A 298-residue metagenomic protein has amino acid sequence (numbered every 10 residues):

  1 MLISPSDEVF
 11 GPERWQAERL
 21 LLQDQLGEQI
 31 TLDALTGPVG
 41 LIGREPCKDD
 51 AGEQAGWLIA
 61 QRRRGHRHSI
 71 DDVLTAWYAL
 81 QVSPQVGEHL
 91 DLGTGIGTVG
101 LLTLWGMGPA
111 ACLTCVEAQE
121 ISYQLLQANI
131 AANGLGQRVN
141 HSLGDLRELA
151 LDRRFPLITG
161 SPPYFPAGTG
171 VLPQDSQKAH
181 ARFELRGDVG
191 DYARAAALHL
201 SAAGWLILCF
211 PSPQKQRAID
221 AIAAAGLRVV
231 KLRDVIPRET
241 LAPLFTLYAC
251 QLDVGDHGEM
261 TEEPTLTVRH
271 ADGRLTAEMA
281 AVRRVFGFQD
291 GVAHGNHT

Functional and structural regions predicted by a protein language model:
I3-P5, G11, Q16-A17, L22 (+2 more regions): SAM/dcSAM-binding transferase cores
Q23-E28, D33-E88, T94-G106, T261-T267: SAM-dependent Rossmann-like transferase core, predominantly class I methyltransferases with a strong bias toward
L58, C112, R138-N140, R228-K231: Conserved beta-strand segments of alpha/beta enzyme cores
Q61, S142-G144, F210, R233-D234: Short loop/edge segments at beta-strand edges and connector loops that shape dinucleotide/nucleotide cofactor-binding
T75, S161, Y192, C250: Residue-level signal for inorganic ion chemistry
W77-G160, P166-Q174: Conserved SAM/SAH cofactor-binding pocket of Class I
P162-D191: Mobile active-site "lid"/loop adjacent to the S-adenosyl-L-methionine
R186-P243: Conserved Class I SAM-dependent methyltransferase catalytic core
